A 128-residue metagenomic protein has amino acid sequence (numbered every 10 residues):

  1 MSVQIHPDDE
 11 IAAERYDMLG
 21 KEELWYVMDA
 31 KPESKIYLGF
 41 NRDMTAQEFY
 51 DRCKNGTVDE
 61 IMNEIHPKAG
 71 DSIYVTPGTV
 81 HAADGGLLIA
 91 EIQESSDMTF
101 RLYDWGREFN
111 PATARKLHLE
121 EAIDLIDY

Functional and structural regions predicted by a protein language model:
M1-A69, A83-Y128: Active-site region of the double-stranded beta-helix
